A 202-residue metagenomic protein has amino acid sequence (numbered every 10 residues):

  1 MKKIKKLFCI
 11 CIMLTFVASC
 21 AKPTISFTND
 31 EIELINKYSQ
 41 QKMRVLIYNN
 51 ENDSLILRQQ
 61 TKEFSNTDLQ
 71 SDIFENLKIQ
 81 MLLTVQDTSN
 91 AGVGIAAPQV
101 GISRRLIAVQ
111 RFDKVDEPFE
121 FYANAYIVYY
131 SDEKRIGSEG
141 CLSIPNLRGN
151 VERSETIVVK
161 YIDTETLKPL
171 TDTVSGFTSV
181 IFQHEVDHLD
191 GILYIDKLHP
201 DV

Functional and structural regions predicted by a protein language model:
M1-F8: Bacterial N-terminal signal peptides that target proteins for export
I10-M13, F112: Enrichment for repetitive, rod-forming helical segments
M13-S19: Hydrophobic h-region of N-terminal signal peptides that target proteins for export in Gram-negative bacteria
C20-V202: Positively charged
